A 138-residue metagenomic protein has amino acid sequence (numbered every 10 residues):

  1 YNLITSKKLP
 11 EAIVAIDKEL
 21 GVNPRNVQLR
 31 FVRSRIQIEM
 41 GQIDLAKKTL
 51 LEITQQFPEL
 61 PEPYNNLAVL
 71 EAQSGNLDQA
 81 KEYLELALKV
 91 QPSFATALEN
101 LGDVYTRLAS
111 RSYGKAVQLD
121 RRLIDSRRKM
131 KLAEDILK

Functional and structural regions predicted by a protein language model:
T5-S6, E39-M40, Q73-S74, R107 (+1 more regions): Register position in tetratricopeptide repeats
K18-E19, E52-I53, L86-A87, K115-A116 (+1 more regions): Canonical positions in the second alpha-helix
V27-Q28, P61-E62, A95-T96, I124: Helix-start (N-cap) detector for alpha-helical repeat units in TPR-like alpha-solenoids, especially tetratricopeptide
T106-K138: Terminal, low-structured helical/coil segments at or just beyond the last alpha-helical repeat
